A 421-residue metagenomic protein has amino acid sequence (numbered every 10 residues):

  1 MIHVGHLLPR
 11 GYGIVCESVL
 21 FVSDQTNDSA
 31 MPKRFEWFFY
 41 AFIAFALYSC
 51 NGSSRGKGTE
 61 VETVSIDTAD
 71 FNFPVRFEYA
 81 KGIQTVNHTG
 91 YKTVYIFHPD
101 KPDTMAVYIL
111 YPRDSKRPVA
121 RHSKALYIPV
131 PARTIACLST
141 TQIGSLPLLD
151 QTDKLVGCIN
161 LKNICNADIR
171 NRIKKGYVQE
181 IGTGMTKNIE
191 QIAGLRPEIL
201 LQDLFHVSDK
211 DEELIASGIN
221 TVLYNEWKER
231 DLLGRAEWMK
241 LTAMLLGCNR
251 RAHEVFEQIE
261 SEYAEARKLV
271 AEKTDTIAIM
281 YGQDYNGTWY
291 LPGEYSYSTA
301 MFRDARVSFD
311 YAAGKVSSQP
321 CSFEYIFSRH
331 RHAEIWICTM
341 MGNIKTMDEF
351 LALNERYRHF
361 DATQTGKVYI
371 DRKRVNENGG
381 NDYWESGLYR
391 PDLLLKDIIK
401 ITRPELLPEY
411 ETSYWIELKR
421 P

Functional and structural regions predicted by a protein language model:
M1-T59, I398: Bacterial Sec-dependent N-terminal signal peptides
C50-I143, R251-M280, L351, I401 (+1 more regions): Bacterial Sec-exported substrate-binding components of ABC uptake systems
N51-S53, L161-L233, E237-K240, M244-L388 (+1 more regions): Binding-cleft/active-site segments that stabilize strongly anionic ligands or cofactors
Y95-A193, E198-L204: A short, structured surface patch at a secondary-structure boundary
T140, S296-T299, Y389-K396: A structural signal for well-ordered alpha-helical segments within the folded catalytic domains of diverse enzymes
I143, P147, M239-A243, R303 (+1 more regions): Predominant activation on well-ordered alpha-helical scaffold segments within soluble catalytic domains
A362, L388-D392, L406-T412: Short glycine/proline-enriched turn or capping motifs at secondary-structure junctions
G380-D397, I401-T402: Flexible loop/turn connectors
